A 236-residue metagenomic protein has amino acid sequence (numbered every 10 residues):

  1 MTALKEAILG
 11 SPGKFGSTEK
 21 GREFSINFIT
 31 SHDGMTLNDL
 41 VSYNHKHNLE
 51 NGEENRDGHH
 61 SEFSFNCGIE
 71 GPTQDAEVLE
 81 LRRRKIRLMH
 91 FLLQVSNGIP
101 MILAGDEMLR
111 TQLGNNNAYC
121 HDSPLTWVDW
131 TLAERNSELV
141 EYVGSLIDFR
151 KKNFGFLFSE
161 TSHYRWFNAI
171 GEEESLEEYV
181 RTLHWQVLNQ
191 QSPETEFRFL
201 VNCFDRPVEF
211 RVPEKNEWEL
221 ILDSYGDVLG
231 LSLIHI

Functional and structural regions predicted by a protein language model:
M1-A104, N117-H121, F154, N189-S192 (+1 more regions): Conserved alpha/beta catalytic core and glycan-binding cleft of carbohydrate-active enzymes
H32, I234-H235: Low-complexity, intrinsically disordered or weakly predicted helical/coil tracts enriched in serine/threonine
L79-R83, R87, L92-I102, D106-I234: Carbohydrate-interacting/catalytic domains
